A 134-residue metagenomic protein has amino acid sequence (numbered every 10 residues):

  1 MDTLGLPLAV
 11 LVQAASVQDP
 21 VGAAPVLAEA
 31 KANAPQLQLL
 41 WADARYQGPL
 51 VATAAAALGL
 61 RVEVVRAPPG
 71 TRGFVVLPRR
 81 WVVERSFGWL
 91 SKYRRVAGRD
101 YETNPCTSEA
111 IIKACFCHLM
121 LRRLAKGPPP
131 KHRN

Functional and structural regions predicted by a protein language model:
M1-A67, C115, P130-N134: Polybasic low-complexity intrinsically disordered regions
G48, A52, L58-G59, G73-N134: Basic, amphipathic alpha-helical segments enriched in Lys/Arg and hydrophobic/aromatic residues
P69-T71: Residue-level detector of flexible, active-site-proximal loop/helix-junction positions within diverse enzyme catalytic
